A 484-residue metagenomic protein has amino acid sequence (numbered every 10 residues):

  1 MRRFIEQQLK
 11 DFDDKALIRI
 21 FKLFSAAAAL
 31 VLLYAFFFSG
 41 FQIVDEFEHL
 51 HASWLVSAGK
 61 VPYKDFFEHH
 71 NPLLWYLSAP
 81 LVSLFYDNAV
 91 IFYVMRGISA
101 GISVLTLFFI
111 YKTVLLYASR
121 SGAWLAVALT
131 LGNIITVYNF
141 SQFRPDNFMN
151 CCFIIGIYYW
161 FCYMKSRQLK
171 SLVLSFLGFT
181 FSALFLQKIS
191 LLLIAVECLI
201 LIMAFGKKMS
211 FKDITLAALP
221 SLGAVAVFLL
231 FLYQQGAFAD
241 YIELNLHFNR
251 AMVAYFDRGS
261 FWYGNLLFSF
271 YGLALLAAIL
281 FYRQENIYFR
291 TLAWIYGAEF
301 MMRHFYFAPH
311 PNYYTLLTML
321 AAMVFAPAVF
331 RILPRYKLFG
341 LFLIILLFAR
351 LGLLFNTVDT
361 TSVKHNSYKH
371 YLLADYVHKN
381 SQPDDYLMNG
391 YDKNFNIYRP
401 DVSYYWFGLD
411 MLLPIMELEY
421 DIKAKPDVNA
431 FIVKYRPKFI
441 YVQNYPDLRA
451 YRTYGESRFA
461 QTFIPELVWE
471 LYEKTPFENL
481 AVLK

Functional and structural regions predicted by a protein language model:
A29, G97-Y117, I155: Transmembrane-helix motifs of polytopic, lipid-linked glycan transferases
H70, I189-L191, Q235, L346-K484: Extracytoplasmic
F108, L266-F300, A326-A328: Hydrophobic, aromatic-rich transmembrane alpha-helices and their immediate juxtamembrane boundary segments
L116, R120, I154-L174, S182 (+3 more regions): Membrane-interface transmembrane helices that cradle and orient dolichyl/undecaprenyl
L125-N133, F179, A183: Short helix- or helix-capping micro-motifs that position conserved polar/aromatic residues at function-defining sites
S141-M149, H310-Y313: Short acidic/glycine- and proline-prone juxtamembrane loop motifs at membrane-interface regions of multi-pass membrane
S171-I189, L193-C198, G223, Y296-F305: Membrane-interface alpha helices of multi-pass inner-membrane proteins
L191, Y306-G340: Hydrophobic/aromatic-rich transmembrane helices and adjacent perimembrane loops
